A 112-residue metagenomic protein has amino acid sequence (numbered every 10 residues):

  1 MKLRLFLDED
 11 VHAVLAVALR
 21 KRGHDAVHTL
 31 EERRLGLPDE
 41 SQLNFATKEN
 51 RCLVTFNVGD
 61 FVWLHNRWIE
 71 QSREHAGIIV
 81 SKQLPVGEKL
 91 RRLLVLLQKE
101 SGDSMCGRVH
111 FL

Functional and structural regions predicted by a protein language model:
K2-E9, A13, K21, R34 (+2 more regions): Acidic, PIN/NYN-like endoribonuclease modules and their adjacent C-terminal/linker elements
A18-A26: Short helix-loop-beta junction
D25, C52, G102-D103: A general structural signal for well-ordered secondary-structure junctions
D25-L37: Conserved BB-loop
D39, F45-L64: Acidic, metal-binding active-site segment of PIN/NYN-like and related structure-specific nucleases
